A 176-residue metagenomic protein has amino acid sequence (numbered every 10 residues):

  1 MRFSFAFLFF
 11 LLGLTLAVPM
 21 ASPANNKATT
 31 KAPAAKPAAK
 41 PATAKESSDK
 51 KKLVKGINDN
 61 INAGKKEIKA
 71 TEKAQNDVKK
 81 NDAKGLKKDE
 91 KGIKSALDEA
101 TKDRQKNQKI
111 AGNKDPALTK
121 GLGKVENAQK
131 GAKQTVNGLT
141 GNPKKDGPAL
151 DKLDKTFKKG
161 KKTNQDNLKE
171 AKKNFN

Functional and structural regions predicted by a protein language model:
M1-P23: Fungal secretory targeting signals
V18-N176: Mature, structured extracellular domains of secreted fungal proteins
